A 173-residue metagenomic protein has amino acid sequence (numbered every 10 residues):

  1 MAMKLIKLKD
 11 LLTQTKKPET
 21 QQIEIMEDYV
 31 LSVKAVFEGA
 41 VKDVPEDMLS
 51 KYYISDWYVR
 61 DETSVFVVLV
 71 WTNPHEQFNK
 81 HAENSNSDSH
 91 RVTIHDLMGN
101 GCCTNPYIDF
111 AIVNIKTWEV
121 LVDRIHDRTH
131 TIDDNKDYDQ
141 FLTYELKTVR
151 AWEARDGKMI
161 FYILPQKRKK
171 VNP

Functional and structural regions predicted by a protein language model:
M1-M3, H75-R91, K167-P173: Short intrinsically disordered terminal tails
A2, N100-C103: His-enriched metal-coordination microenvironments in redox/metal-binding proteins
K4-K7, A40, T93: Short, structural beta-strand-to-alpha-helix junction motif
Q22-S89, C102-F161: Acidic, low-complexity, intrinsically disordered interaction modules
